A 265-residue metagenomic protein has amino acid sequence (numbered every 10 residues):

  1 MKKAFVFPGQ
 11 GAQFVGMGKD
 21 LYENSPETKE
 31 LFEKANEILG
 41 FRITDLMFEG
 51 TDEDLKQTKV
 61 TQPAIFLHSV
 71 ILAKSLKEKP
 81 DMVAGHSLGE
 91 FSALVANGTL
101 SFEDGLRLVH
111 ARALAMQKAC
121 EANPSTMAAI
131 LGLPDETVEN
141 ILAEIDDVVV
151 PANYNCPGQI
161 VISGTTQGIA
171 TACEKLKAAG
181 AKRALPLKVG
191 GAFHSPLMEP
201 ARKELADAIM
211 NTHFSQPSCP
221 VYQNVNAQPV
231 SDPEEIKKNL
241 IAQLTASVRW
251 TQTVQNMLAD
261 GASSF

Functional and structural regions predicted by a protein language model:
K2-V138, L187, S264-F265: FabD-like malonyl-/acyl-CoA
Q10-A12, L39, N97-S247: Alpha/beta catalytic cores of group-transfer enzymes, especially the acyltransferase/condensing modules of polyketide
D146, G261-A262: Residue-level detector of structured alpha->beta connecting loops
K177, L258-G261: Non-catalytic positions within long, well-ordered alpha-helices that form the structural scaffold/packing of enzyme
A181, A262-S263: Short, high-confidence coil segments that cap the C-terminus of an alpha-helix and link into the following beta-strand
R249-N256: A short, well-structured juxtamembrane/interface segment
